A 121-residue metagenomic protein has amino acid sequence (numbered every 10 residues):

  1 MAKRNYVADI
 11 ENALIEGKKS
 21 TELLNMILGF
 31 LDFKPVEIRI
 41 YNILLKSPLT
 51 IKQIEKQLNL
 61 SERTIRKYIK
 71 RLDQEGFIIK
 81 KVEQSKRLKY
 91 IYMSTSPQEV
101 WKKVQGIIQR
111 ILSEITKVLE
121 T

Functional and structural regions predicted by a protein language model:
E11-R39: Short alpha-helical segments that sit at the start of domains
M26-V36, T50, E83-Q105: Short, cationic-aromatic polyanion-contact patches
L44-S47: Short helix-to-turn junction characteristic of helix-turn-helix DNA-binding domains, especially the helix
Q53-Q57: A short acidic, leucine-rich amphipathic alpha-helix
R63-R66: Key DNA-contact positions within bacterial/archaeal DNA-binding proteins
D73-Q84: A short, conserved structural fragment
P97-T121: Amphipathic alpha-helical dimerization/coiled-coil segments that flank or bridge DNA-binding/regulatory modules
